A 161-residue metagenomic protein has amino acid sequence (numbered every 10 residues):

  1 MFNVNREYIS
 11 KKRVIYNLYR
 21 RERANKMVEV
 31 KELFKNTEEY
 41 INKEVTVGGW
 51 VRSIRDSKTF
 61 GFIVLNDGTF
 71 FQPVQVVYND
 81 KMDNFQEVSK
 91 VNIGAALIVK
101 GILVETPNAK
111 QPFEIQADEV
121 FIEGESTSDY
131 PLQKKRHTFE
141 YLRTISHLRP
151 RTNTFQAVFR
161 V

Functional and structural regions predicted by a protein language model:
N17-V161: Class II aminoacyl-tRNA synthetase catalytic cores and aaRS-like
